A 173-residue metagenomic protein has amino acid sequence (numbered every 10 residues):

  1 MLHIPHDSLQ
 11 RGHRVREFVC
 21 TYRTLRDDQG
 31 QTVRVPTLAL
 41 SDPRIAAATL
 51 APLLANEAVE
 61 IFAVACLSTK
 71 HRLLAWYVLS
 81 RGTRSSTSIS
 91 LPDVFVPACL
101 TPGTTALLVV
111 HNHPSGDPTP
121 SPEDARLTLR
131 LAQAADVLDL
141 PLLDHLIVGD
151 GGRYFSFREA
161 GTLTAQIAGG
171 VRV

Functional and structural regions predicted by a protein language model:
M1-D28, P36, I45-A48, K70 (+1 more regions): Active-site-proximal loop/helix of nucleotide/amide-processing enzymes and allied scaffolds
Q29-R72: Glycine-enriched loop-and-adjacent helix/strand subsegments that border the catalytic/binding cleft of enzyme cores
